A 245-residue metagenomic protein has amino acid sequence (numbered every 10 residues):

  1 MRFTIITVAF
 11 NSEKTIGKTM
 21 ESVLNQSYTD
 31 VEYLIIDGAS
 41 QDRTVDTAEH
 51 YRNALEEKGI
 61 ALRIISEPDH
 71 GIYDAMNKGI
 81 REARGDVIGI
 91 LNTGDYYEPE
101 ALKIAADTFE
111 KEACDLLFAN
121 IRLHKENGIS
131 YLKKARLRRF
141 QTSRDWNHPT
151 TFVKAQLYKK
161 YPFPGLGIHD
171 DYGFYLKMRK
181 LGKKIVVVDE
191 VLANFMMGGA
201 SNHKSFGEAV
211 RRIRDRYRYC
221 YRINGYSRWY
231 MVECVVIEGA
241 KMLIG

Functional and structural regions predicted by a protein language model:
M1-N25: N-proximal low-complexity "stem/linker" segments adjacent to membrane-targeting elements
D30-A39, R63-E67: Short beta-strand/loop segment that forms part of the nucleotide-sugar
D37-T47, N92: A conserved acidic beta->alpha catalytic loop
I65-A83, I104: Glycine-rich, basic loop-to-helix element that forms the pyrophosphate-binding segment of sugar-nucleotide handling
I88: Short aromatic/hydrophobic "clamp" motif used to bind/position activated sugar donors
Y96, E100-Y131: Conserved donor NDP-sugar-binding/catalytic core segment of glycosyltransferases
R136-R211: Conserved nucleotide-sugar donor-binding catalytic segment
K204-Y230: Catalytic core of nucleotide-sugar-dependent glycosyltransferases
